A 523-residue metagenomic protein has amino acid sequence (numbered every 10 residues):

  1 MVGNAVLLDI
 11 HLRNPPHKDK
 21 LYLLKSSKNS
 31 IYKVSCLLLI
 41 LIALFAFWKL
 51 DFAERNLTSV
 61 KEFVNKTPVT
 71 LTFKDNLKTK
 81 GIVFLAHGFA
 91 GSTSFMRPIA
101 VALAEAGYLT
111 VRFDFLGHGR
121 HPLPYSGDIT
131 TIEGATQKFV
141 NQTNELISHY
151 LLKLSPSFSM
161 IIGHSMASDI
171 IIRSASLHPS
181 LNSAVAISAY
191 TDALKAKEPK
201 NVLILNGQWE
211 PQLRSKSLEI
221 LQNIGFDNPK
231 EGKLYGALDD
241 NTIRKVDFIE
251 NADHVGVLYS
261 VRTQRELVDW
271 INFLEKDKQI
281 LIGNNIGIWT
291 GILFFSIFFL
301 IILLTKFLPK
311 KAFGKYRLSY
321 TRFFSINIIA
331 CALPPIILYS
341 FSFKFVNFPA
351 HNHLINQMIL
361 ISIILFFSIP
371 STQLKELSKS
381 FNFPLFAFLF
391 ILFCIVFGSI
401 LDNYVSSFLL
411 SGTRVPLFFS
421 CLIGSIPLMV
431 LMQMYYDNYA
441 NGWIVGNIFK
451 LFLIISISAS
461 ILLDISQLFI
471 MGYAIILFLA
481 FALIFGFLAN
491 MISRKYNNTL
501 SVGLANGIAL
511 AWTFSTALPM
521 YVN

Functional and structural regions predicted by a protein language model:
L7, L12-P15, L23: Short hydrophobic targeting helices and cationic amphipathic motifs that mediate membrane/organellar targeting
K25-F63, T67-T72: An N-terminal hydrophobic leader/cap segment in hydrolases
F52-I282: Soluble extramembrane regions of membrane proteins in the secretory/endomembrane system
Q279-I292: Juxtamembrane/start-of-transmembrane alpha-helix segments at the extracytoplasmic/lumenal side of membrane anchors
I292-I302, S362-I363, G424-S425: Hydrophobic alpha-helical transmembrane segments
F295-L333: Juxtamembrane interface at the cytosolic side of transmembrane helices
I329-N523: Alpha-helical transmembrane segments of integral membrane proteins
